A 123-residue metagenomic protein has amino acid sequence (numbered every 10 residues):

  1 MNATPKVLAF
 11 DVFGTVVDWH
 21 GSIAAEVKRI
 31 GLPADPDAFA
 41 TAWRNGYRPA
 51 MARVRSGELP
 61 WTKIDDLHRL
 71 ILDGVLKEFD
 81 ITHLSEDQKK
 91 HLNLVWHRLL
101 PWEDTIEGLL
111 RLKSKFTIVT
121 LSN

Functional and structural regions predicted by a protein language model:
A3-E103: N-terminal helical cap/lid subdomain that shapes the substrate entry/recognition surface in HAD-like hydrolases
K6, T117-V119: Structural signature of beta-strand start/N-cap positions in the alpha/beta core of ABC transporter nucleotide-binding
D104-K115: Catalytic-core regions built around general acid/base machinery
S122: Conserved phosphate-coupling serine/threonine residues in phosphotransfer and NTP-handling enzymes
